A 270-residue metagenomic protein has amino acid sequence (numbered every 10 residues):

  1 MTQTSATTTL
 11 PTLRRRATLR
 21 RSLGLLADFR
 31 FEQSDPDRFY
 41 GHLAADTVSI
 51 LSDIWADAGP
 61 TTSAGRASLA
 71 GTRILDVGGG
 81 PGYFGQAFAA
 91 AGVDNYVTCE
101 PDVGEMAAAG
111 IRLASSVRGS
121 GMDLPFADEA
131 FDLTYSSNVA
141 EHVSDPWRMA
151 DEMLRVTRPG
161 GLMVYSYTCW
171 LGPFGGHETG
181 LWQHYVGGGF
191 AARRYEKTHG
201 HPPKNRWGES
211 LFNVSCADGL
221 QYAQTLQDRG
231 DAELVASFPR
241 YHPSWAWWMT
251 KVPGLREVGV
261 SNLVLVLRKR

Functional and structural regions predicted by a protein language model:
M1-D123, Y135, G259-V264: Conserved N-terminal segment of class I S-adenosyl-L-methionine
E100, E141, E152: Acidic-residue sensor for enzyme active/binding pockets
V103, N138-V139, Y241: Short, flexible loop/turn elements at secondary-structure junctions
M122, A140, L171: Adenine-nucleotide cofactor-binding loop residues
L133-S144: A short SAM/SAH-binding and catalytic strip from SAM-dependent methyltransferases
S144-E152, R158, L162-V266: S-adenosyl-L-methionine-dependent methyltransferase catalytic module, highlighting the catalytic core
